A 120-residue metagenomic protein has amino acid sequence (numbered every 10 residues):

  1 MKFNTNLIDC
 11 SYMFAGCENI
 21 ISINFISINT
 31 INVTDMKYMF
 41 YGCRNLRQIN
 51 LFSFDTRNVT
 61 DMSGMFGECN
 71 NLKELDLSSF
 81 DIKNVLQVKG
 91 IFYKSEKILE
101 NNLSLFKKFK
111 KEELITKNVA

Functional and structural regions predicted by a protein language model:
M1-A120: Negatively charged
